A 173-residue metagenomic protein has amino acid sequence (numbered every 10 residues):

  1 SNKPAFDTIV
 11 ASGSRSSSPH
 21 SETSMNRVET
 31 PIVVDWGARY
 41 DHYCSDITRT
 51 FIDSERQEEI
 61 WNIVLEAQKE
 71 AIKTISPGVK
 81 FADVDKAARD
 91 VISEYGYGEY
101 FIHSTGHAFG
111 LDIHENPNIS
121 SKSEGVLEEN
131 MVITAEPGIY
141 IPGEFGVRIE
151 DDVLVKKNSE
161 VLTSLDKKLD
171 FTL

Functional and structural regions predicted by a protein language model:
S1-L173: Active-site neighborhoods and metal-handling regions in enzymes and metal-associated proteins
